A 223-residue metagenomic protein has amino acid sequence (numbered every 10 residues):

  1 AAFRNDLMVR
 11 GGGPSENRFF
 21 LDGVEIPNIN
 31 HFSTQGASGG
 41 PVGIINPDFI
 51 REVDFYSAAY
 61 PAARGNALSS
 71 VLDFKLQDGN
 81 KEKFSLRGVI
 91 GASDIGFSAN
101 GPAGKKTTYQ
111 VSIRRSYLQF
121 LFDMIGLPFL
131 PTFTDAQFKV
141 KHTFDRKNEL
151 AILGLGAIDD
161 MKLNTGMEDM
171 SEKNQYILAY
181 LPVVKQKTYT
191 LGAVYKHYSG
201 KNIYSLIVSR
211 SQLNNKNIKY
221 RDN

Functional and structural regions predicted by a protein language model:
A1-N28, R51-E52: Extracytoplasmic beta-strand/coil segments of soluble accessory domains associated with Gram-negative outer-membrane
E16, I26-N28, A59-A62, G96 (+1 more regions): Short beta-strands and strand-coil junctions in structured, solvent-facing domains, enriched
E25-F55: Short acidic/polar hinge/loop motifs at secondary-structure boundaries that mediate gating or recognition
T34-G39, F55-Y56, N80-E82, F120-M124 (+4 more regions): Extracytoplasmic loops and strand-loop junctions of Gram-negative outer membrane beta-barrel proteins
D48-F55, S69-V71, K75-I90, K105-I113: Transmembrane beta-strand segments of Gram-negative outer membrane beta-barrel proteins
P61-G65, N80: Short glycine/serine/proline-enriched coil/turn segments at secondary-structure junctions
R87, G91-R115, L127-M161, L181-R210: Transmembrane beta-barrel wall of Gram-negative outer-membrane proteins
F122-L127, A157, L163-S171, V208 (+1 more regions): Outer-membrane beta-barrel translocator domains and adjoining extracellular loop/strand segments of Gram-negative
